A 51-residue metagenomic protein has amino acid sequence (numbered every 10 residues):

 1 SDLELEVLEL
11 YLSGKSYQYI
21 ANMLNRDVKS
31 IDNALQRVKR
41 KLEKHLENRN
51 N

Functional and structural regions predicted by a protein language model:
D2-L3, L10-S30: Helix-turn-helix DNA-binding module
E4-L5, L35: Short, leucine-enriched amphipathic alpha-helices that occur as contiguous helical runs
N22, D32, Q36-K39: A conserved cytosolic signaling coiled-coil/coupling helix that links sensory/transmembrane modules
S30-I31, K44: Short, surface-exposed linear patches
Q36-N51: Short, Lys/Arg-enriched C-terminal cap helix and immediately downstream tail that follows
